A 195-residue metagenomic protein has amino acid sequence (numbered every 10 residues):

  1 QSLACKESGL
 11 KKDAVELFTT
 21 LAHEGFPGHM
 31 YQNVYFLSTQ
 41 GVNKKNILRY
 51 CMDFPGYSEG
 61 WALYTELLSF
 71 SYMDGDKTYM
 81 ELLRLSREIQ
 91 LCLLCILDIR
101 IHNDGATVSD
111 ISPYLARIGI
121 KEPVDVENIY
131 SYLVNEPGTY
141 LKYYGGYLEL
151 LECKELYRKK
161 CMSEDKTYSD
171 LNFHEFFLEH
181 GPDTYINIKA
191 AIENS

Functional and structural regions predicted by a protein language model:
Q1-S195: Long, His/Glu/Asp-enriched segments that create or flank divalent metal/ion-associated functional microenvironments
